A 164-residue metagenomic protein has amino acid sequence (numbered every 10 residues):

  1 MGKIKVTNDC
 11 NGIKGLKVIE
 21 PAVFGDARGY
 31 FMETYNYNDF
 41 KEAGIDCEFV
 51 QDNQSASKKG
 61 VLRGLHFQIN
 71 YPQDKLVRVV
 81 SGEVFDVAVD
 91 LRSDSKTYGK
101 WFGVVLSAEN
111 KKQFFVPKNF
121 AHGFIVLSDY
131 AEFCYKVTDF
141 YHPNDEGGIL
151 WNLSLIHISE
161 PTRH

Functional and structural regions predicted by a protein language model:
M1-E109, S128-Y130, F140-S159, R163: Non-catalytic, conserved peripheral segments adjacent to functional cores
L106-S128: Conserved metal-binding segment of the jelly-roll/cupin
Y135-T138: Short, structured patches in soluble enzyme cores that scaffold and shape functional sites
